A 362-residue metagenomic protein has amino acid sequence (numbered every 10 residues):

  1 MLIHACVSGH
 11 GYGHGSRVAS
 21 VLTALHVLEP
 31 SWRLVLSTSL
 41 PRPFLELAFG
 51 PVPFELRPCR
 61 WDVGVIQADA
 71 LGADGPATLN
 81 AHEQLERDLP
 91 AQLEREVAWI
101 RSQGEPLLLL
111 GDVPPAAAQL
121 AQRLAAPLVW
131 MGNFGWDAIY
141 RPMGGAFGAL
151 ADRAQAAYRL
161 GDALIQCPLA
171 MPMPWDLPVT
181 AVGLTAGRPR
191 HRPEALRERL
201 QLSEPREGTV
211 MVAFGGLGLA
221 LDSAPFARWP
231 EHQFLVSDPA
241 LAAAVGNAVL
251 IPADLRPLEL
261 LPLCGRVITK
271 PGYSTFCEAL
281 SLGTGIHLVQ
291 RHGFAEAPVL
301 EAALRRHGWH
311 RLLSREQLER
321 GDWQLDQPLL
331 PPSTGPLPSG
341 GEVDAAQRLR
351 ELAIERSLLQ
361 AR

Functional and structural regions predicted by a protein language model:
G15-H26: Short amphipathic alpha-helix
V21-L22, G187-R266: Donor-nucleotide binding loops and adjacent catalytic segments primarily of GT-B fold Leloir glycosyltransferases
W32-R87: Conserved nucleotide-sugar phosphate-binding/catalytic loop shared by glycosyltransferases and other
G72-L108, P115: Conserved nucleotide-sugar donor-binding subdomain of glycosyltransferases
L108-V113, R256-V299: A donor-sugar binding/catalytic signature common to diverse glycosyltransferases and related nucleotide-sugar
Q122-A138: Active-site proximal beta-strand in glycosyltransferases
I139-L219, L255: A nucleotide-sugar donor-handling region in carbohydrate enzymes
D322-R362: C-terminal amphipathic helix plus adjacent low-complexity, charged tail appended to glycosyltransferase catalytic
